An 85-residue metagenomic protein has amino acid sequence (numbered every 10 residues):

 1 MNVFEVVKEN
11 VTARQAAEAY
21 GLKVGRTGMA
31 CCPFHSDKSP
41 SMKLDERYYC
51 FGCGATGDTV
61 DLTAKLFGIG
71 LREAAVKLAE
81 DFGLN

Functional and structural regions predicted by a protein language model:
M1-N85: N-terminal structured subdomain of primase-like DNA metabolism proteins
